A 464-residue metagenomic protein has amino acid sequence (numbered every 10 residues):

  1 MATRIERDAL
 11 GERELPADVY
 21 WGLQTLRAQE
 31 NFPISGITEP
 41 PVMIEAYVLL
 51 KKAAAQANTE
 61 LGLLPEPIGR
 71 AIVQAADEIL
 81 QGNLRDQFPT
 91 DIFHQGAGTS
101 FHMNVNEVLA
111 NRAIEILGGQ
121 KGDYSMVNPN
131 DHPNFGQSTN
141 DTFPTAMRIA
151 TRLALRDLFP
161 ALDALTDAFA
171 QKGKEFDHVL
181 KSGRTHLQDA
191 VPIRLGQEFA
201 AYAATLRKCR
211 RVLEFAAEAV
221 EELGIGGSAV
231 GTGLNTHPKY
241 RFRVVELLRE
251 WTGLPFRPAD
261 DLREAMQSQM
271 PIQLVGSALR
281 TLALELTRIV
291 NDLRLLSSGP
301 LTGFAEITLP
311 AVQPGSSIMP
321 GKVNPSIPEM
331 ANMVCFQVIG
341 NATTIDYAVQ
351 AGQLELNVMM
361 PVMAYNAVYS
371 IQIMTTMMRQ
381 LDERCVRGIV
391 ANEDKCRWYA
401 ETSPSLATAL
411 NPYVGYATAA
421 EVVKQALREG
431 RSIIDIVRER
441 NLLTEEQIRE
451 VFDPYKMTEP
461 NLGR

Functional and structural regions predicted by a protein language model:
M1-R464: Conserved, well-structured ligand/cofactor-binding cores
